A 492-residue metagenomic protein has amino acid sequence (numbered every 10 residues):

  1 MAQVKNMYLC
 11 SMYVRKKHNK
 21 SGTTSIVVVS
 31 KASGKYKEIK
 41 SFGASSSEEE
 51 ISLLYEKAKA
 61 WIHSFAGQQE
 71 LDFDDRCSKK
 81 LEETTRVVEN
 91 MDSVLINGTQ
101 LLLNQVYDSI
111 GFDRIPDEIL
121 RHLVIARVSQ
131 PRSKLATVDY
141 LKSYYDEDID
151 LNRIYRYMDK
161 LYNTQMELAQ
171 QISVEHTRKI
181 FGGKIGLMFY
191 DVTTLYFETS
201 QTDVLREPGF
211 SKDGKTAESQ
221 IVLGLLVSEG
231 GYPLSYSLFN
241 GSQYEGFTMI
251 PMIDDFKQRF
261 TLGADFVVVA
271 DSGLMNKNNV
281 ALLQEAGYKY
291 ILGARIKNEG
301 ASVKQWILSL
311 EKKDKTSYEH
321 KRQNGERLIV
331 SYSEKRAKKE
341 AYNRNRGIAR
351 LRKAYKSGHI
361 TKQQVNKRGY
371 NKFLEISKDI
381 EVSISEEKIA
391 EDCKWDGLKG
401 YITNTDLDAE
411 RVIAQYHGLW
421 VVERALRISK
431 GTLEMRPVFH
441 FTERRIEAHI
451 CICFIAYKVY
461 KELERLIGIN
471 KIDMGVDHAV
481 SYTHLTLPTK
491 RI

Functional and structural regions predicted by a protein language model:
A2-E118: Conserved glycine(s) in the ABC-transporter nucleotide-binding domain "signature"
G22-T24, K35-Y36, D108-L485: Anion-binding and metal-coordination hotspots
H484, T489-I492: Single conserved hydrophobic/aromatic residue that forms the stacking wall/gate of nucleotide- or nucleobase-binding
